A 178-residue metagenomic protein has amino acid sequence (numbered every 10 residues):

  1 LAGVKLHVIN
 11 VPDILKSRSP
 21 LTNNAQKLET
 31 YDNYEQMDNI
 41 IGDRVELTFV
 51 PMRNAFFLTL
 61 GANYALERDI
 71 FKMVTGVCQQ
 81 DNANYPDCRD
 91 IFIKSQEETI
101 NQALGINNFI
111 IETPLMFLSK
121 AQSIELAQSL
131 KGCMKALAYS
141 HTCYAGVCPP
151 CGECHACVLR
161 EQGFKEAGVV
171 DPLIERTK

Functional and structural regions predicted by a protein language model:
L1-C133: ATP-dependent adenylation/nucleotidyltransferase module used to activate substrates
A55, T59, T142-Q162: Local cysteine-cluster metal-coordination motifs and their immediate loop/turn environment, predominantly Fe-S cluster
R68, A138, G152: Structured loop/turn residues at beta-strand edges in well-structured enzyme cores
S129-K131, L137-V147: Short, intrinsically disordered, charge-biased short linear motifs at domain edges
K165: Glycine-rich active-site loop/lid subdomains used to bind and stabilize high-energy intermediates
G168-K178: Short cysteine/histidine-rich metal-coordination sites, predominantly Zn2+-binding motifs
